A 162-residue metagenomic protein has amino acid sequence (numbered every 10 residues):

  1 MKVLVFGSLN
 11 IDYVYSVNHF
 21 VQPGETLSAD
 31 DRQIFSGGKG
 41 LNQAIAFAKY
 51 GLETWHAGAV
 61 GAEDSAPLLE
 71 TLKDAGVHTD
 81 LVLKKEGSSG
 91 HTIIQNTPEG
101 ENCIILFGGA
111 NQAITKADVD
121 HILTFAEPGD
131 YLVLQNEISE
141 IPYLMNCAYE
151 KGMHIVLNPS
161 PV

Functional and structural regions predicted by a protein language model:
M1-A57, A66-P67: Glycine-rich phosphate/adenosyl-contacting loop at the front of the ribokinase-like
G7, G58-G61, L134, P159: Short beta-strand/turn micro-motifs composed of small residues that flank or help shape donor/cofactor-binding pockets
L9, D31-I34, G109-N111, P159-V162: Short, acidic/turn-prone active-site loops that include or flank metal/cofactor- and phosphate-binding residues
Y13-V14, A113, P142: Glycine/Thr-rich phosphate-binding loops of Rossmann-like dinucleotide-binding domains
P23-L27, I34, K49-Y131, N146: Conserved N-terminal subdomain of the carbohydrate kinase-like
K39-N42, S88-H91, E140-Y143: Short glycine/serine/threonine-rich phosphate/pyrophosphate-binding segments that cradle anionic phosphate groups
Y131-V162: Conserved beta-alpha-beta core of the PfkB/ribokinase-like small-molecule kinase fold
